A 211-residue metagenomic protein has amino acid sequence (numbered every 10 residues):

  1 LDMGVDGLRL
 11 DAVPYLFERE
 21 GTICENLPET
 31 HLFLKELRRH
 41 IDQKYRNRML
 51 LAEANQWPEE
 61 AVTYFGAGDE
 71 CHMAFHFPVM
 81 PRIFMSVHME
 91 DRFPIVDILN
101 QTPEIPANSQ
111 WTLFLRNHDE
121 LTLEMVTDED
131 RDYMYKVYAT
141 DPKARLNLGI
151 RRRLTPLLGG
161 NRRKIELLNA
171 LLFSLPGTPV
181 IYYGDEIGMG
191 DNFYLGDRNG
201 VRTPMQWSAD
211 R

Functional and structural regions predicted by a protein language model:
L1-R211: Active-site and adjacent substrate-binding regions of carbohydrate-active enzymes
